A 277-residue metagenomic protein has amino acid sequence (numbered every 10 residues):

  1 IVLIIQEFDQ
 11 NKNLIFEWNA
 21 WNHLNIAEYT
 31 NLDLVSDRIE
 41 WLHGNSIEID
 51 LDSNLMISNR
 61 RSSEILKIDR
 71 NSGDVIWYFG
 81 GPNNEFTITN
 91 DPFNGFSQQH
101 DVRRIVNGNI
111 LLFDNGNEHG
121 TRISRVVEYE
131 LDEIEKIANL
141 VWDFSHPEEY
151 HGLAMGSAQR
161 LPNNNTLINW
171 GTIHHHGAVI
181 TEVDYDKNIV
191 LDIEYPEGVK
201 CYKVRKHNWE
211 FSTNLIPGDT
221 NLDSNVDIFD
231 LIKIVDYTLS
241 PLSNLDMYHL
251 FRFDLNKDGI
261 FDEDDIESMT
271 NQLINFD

Functional and structural regions predicted by a protein language model:
I1-L215: Histidine-/acidic-rich catalytic cores in large beta-rich domains
S212-D277: Cellulosome-associated attachment modules in secreted, modular CAZymes
